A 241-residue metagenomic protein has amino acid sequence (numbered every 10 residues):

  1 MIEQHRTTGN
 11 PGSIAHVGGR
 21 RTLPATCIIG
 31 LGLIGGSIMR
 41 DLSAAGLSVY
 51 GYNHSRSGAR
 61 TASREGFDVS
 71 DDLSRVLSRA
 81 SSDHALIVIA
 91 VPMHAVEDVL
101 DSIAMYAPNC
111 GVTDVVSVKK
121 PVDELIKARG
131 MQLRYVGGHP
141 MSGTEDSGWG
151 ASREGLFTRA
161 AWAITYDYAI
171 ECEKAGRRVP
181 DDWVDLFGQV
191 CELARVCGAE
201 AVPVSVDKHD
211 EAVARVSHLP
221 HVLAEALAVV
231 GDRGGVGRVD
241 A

Functional and structural regions predicted by a protein language model:
I2-S82: NAD(P)+-binding Rossmann beta1-loop-alpha1 motif at the extreme N-terminus of oxidoreductases
T22-A25, H84, N109, R159: Phosphate-coordination loops involved in phosphoryl transfer and adenosine-cofactor binding
A25, S48-Y50, R134, A161 (+1 more regions): Residues at the starts of beta-strands that form the adenosine-phosphate
C27-I28, I89, I164: Hydrophobic Val/Ile/Leu positions in short beta-strands of Rossmann-like dinucleotide-binding domains
H54, V91, V115-S117: Short beta->alpha hinge that forms the Motif I/post-I loop of the SAM-binding pocket
L73-T113: Rossmann-like NAD(P)-binding element
V99-G150: Rossmann-like NAD(P)(H) cofactor-binding subdomain of soluble oxidoreductases
L156-A241: Internal alpha-helical scaffold of NAD(P)-dependent oxidoreductase catalytic cores
